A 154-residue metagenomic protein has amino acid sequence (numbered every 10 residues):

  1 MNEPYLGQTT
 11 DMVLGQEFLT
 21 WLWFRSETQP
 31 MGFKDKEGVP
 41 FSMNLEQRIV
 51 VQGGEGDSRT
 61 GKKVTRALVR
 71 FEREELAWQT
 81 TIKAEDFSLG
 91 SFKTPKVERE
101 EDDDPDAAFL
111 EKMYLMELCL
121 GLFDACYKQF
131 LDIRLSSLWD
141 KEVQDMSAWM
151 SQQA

Functional and structural regions predicted by a protein language model:
M1-A154: Intrinsically disordered, low-complexity, charge-rich terminal extensions of nucleic-acid-associated complexes
